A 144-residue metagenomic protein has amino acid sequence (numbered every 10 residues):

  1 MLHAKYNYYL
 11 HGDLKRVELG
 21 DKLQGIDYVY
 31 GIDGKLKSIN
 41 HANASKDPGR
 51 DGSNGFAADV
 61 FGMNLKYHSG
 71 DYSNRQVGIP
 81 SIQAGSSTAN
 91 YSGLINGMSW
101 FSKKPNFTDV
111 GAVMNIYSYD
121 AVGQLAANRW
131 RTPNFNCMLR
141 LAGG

Functional and structural regions predicted by a protein language model:
M1-G144: Beta-strand elements of repeat-based all-beta scaffolds
